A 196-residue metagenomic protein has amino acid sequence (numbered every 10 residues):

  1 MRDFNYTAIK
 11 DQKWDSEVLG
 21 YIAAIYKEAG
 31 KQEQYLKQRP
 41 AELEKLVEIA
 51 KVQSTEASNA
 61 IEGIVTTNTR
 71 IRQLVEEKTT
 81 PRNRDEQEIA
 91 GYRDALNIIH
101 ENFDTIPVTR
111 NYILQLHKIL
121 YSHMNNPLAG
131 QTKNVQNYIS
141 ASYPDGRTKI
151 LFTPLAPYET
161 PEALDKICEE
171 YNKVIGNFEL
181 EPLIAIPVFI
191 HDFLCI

Functional and structural regions predicted by a protein language model:
M1-I196: FIC/Doc superfamily catalytic core
